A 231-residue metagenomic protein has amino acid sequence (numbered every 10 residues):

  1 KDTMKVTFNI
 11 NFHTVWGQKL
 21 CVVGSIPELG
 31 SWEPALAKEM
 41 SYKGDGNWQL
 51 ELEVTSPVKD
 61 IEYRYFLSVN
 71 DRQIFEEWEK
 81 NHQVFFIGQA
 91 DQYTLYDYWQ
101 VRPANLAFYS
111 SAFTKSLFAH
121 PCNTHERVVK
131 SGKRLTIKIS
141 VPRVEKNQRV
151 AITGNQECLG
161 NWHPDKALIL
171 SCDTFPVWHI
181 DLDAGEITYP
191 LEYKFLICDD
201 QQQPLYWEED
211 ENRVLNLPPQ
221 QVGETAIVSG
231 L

Functional and structural regions predicted by a protein language model:
K1-T3: Short, Lys/Arg-enriched N-terminal segments with co-localized hydrophobic residues within the first ~10-30 amino acids
K5-N11, K133-V141: A short, amphipathic beta-strand motif
H13-V58, S68-Q89, R143-T188, C198-Q220: Aromatic-rich carbohydrate-binding modules that target alpha-glucans
K59-Y63, Y189-Y193: Exposed beta-strand face motif in extracellular beta-rich ectodomains
D91-R134, P142-E145, Q221-L231: Compositionally biased low-complexity segments at domain edges in trafficked proteins and select soluble regulators
